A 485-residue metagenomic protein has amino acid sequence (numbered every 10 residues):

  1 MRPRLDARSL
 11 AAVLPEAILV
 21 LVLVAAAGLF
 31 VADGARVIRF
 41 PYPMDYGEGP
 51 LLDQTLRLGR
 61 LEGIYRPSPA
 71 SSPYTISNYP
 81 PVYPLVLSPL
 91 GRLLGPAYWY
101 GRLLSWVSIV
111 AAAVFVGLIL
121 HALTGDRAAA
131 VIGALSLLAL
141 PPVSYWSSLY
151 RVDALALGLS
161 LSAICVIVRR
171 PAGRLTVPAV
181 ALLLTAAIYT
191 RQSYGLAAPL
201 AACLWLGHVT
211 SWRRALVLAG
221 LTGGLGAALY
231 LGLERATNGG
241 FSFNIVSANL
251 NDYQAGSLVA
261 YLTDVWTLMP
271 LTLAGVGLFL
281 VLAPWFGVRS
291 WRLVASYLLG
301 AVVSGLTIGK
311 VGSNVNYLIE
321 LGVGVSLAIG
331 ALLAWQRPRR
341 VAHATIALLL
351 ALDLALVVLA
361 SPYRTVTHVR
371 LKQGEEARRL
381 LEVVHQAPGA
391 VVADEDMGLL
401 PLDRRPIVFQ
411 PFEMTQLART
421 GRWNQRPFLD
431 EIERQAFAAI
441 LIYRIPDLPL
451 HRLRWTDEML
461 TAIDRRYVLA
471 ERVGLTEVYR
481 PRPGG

Functional and structural regions predicted by a protein language model:
R2-R8, L196-G224, D252, L278-G287 (+2 more regions): Perimembrane helix-loop-helix junctions
V24, V114, T267-W291, A295 (+1 more regions): Hydrophobic, aromatic-rich transmembrane alpha-helices and their immediate juxtamembrane boundary segments
M44, S71, P199, R370 (+4 more regions): Short periplasmic/luminal acceptor-recognition loop of GT-C membrane glycosyltransferases, typified by
G49-T75, V82-L85: Extracytosolic helix-loop segments that constitute the early lumenal/periplasmic catalytic or substrate-binding loops
W99-T124, S162: Transmembrane-helix motifs of polytopic, lipid-linked glycan transferases
W106, W146, D153, S162 (+3 more regions): Hydrophobic/aromatic-rich transmembrane helices and adjacent perimembrane loops
V166, T176-Q192, A198-W205, G224-L225 (+1 more regions): Membrane-interface alpha helices of multi-pass inner-membrane proteins
S211-S257, L262-L278, A301-V303, N316 (+3 more regions): Membrane-lumen/periplasm interface segments of specific transmembrane helices in polyprenyl phosphate-linked
